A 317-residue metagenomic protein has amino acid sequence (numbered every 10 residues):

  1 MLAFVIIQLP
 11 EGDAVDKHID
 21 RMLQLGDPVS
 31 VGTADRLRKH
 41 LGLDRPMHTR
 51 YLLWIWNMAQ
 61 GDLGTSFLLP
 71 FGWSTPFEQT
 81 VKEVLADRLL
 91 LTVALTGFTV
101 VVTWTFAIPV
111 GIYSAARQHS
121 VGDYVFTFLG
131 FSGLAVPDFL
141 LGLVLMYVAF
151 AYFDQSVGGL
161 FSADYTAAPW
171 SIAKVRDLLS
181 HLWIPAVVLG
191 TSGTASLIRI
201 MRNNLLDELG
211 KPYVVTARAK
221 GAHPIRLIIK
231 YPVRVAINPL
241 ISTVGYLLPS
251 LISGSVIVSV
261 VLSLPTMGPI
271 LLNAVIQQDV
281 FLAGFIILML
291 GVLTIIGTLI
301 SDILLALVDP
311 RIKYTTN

Functional and structural regions predicted by a protein language model:
M1-T49, F153-K174: Hydrophobic alpha-helical transmembrane segments of membrane transport/permease proteins and related membrane-embedded
L2-L9, F128-L160, V188-T194: Membrane-water interface segments at the C-terminal ends of transmembrane alpha-helices in multi-pass inner-membrane
D13, M58-D62, S66, L251 (+1 more regions): A short secondary-structure junction motif
P28-D62, L262-A274: Short hydrophobic, aromatic-rich alpha-helical segments embedded in or entering the lipid bilayer of multi-pass
V31-R45, P76, T127-V136, I184-G190 (+1 more regions): Hydrophobic alpha-helical transmembrane segments
G32, P46, R50-W54, T80 (+6 more regions): Generic alpha-helical secondary structure signal
L43-I108: An internal, D/E-rich "acidic patch" concept
L89-A94, F98-G122, D138, D154 (+1 more regions): Alpha-helical transmembrane segments of integral membrane proteins, especially multi-pass inner/plasma-membrane
